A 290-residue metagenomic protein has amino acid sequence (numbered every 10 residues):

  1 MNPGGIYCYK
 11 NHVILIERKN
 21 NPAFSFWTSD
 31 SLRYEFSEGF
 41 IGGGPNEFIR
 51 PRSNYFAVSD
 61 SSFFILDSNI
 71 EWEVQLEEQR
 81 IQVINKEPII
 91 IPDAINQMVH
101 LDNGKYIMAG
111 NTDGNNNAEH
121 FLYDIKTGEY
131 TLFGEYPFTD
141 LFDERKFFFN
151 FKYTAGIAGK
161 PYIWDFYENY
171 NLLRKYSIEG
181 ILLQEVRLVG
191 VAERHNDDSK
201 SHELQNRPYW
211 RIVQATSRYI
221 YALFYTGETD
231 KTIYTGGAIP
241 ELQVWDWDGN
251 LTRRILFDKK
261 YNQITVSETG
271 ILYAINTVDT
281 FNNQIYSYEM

Functional and structural regions predicted by a protein language model:
M1-A23, I220-T226: Beta-strand-rich domains and repeat architectures in extracellular enzymes and scaffolds, especially beta-propellers
P3-C8, R52-V58, Q97-N103, K146-K160 (+2 more regions): Structural signature of eukaryotic scaffold interfaces centered on beta-propeller domains
R33-G42, Q82-I90, Y130-F138, L183-D197 (+1 more regions): Beta-propeller fold detector
R33-S62, S68, F142-D143, D258-N262: Blade-loop segments of beta-propeller domains
G44-E47, G190-S201, W247-E268: Conserved blade-ending motifs and adjacent loop-strand segments that build the rim/top face of beta-propeller domains
N69-W72, L76-T112, F138: Asp-box/WD-like beta-propeller blade repeats and closely related beta-sheet repeat scaffolds
G110-T112, A222-A238, N283-Y288: Short, conserved, GDST-rich strand-edge loop motifs in beta-rich repeat architectures
H120-I125, T235-N250, S287-M290: Beta-propeller blade signature
